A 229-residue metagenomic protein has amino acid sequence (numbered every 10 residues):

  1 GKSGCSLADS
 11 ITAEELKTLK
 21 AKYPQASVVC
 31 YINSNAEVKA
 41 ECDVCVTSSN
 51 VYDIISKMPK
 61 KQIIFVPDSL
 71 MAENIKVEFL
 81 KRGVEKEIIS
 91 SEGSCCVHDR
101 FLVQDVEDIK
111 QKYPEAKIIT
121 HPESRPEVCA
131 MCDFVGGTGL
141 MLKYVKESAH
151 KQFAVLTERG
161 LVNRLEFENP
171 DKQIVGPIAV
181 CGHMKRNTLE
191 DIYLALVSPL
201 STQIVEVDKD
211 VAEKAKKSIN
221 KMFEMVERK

Functional and structural regions predicted by a protein language model:
G1-L156, L161-K229: Active-site loop-to-helix "anion-binding N-cap" substructures in soluble metabolic enzymes
